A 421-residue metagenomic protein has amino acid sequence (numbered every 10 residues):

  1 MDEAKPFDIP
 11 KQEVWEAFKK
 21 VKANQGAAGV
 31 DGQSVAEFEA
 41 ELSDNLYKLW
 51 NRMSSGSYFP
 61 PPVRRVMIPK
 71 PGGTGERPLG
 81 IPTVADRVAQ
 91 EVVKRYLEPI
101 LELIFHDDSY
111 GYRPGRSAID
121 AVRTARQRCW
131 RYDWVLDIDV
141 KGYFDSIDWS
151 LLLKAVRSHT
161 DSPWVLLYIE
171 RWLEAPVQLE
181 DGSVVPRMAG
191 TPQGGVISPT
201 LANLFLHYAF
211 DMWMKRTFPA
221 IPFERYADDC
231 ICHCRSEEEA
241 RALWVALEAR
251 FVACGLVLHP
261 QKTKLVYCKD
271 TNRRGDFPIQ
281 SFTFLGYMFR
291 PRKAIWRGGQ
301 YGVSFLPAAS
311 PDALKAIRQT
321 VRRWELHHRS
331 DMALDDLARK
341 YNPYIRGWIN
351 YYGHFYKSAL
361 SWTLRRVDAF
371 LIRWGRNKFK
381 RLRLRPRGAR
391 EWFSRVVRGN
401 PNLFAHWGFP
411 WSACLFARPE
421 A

Functional and structural regions predicted by a protein language model:
M1-S43, Y47: Non-catalytic, polymerase-adjacent accessory regions of viral genome-replication enzymes
I9, P60-V66, P71, L173 (+3 more regions): Core structural elements
G32-P71, E76: Phosphate/adenylate-binding "loop-and-lid" substructures adjacent to NTP/NAD/dNTP-binding pockets in NTP-dependent
R52-M67, P71, I104-V122, R126-K269 (+1 more regions): Conserved polymerase palm-domain catalytic core
E174, C254-R329: A conserved non-catalytic segment of reverse transcriptases and RNA-directed RNA polymerases corresponding to the late
Y226, T263-T271, Y341-N342, W362-D368 (+1 more regions): A glycine-rich phosphate-binding loop feature that marks nucleotide/adenosyl-phosphate handling sites
L337-L382: Non-catalytic, peripheral interaction segments enriched in hydrophobic/basic residues
R366, F370, G375, F379-A421: Extended C-terminal regions of large enzymes
